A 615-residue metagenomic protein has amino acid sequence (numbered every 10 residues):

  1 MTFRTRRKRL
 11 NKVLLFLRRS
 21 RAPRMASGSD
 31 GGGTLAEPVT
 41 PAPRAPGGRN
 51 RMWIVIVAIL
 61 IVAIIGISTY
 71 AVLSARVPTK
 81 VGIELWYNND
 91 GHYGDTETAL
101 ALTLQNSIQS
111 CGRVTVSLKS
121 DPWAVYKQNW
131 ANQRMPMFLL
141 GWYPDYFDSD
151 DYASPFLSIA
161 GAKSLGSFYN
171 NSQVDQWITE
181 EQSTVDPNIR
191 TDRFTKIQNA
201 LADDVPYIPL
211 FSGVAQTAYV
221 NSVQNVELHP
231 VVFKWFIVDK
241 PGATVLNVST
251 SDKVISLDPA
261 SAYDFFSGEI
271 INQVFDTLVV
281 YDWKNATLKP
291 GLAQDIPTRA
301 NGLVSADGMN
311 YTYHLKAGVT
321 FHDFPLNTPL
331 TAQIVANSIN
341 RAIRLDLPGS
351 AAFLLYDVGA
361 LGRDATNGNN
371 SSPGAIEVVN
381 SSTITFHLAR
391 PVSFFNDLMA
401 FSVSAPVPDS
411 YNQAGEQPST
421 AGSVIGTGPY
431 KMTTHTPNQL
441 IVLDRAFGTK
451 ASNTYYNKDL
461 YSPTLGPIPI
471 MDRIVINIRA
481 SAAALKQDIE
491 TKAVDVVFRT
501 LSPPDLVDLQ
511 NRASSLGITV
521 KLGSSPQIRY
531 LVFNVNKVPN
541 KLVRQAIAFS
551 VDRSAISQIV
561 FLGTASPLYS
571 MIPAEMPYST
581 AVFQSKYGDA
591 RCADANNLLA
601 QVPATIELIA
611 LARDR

Functional and structural regions predicted by a protein language model:
M1-P78, K537, I547, I609: Secretory targeting signatures
A26, I64-I65, T96-N106, K127-S256 (+5 more regions): Detector for C-terminal structural segments
A42-R44, S222, Q333-I334, R344-Y411 (+1 more regions): Surface-exposed binding/hinge segments that line and control ligand-binding clefts or catalytic entry sites
K80-G91, V116-L118, A243-I255, M309-H314 (+6 more regions): Short, well-ordered beta-strand elements
G82, G91-A99, Y430, P567-T605 (+1 more regions): Structural transition elements
G91-G94, I237, H387-P406, A421-A484 (+1 more regions): Aromatic-rich, solvent-exposed beta-strand/loop patch
S249-V304, I425: N-terminal lobe/hinge region of extracytoplasmic solute-binding protein
D295-A351, T385, D488, P539 (+1 more regions): Aromatic- and charge-enriched surface segment that lines or borders ligand/interaction sites
